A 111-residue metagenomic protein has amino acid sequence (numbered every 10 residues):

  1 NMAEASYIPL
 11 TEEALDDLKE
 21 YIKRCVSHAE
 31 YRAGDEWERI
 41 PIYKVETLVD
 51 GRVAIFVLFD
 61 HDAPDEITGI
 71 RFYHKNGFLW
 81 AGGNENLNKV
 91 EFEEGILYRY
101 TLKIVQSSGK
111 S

Functional and structural regions predicted by a protein language model:
N1-G69, K75-S111: Small cysteine-rich, disulfide-bonded extracellular modules of the LU/uPAR three-finger superfamily and closely related
